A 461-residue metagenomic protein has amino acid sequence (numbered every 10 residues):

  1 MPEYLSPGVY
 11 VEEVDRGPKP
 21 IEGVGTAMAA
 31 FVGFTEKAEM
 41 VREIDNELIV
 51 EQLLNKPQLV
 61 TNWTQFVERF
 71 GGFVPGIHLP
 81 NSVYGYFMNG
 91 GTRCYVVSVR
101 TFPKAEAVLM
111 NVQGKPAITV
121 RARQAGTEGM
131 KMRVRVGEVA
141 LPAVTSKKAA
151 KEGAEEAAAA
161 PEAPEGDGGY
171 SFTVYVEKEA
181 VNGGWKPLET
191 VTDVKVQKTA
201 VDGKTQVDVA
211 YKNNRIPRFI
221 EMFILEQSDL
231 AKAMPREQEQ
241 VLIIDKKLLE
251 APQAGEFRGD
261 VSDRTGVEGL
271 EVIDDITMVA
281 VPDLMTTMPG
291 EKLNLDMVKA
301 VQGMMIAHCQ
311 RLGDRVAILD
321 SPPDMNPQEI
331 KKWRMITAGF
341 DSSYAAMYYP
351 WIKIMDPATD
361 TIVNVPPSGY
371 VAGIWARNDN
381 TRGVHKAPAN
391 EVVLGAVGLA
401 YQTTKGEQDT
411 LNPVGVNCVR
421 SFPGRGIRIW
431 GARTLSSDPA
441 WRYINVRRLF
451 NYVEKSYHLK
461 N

Functional and structural regions predicted by a protein language model:
M1-N461: A glycine- and small-residue-enriched flexible loop/hinge signal that marks low-structured segments
